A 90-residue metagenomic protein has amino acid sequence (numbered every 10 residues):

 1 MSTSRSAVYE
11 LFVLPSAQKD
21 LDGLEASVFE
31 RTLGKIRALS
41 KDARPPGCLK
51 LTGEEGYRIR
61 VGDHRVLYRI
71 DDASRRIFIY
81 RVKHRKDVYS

Functional and structural regions predicted by a protein language model:
M1-F12, S16-E30, R60-V61, R65 (+1 more regions): Enriched for short, Lys/Arg-rich terminal
G34-I59: A short, surface-exposed loop/turn module that caps and links secondary-structure elements
